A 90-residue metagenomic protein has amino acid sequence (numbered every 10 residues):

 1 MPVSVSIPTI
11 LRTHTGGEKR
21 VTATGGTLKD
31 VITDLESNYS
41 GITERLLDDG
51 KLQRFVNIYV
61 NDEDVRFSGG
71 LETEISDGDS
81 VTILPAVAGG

Functional and structural regions predicted by a protein language model:
M1-G89: Ubiquitin-like/PB1-type beta-grasp interaction modules and other compact soluble beta-rich domains
